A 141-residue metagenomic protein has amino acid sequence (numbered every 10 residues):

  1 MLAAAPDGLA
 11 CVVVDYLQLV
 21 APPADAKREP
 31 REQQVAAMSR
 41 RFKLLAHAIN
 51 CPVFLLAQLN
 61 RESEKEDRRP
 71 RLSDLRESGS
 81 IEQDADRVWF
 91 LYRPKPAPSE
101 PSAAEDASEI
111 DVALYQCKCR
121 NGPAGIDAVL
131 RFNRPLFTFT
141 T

Functional and structural regions predicted by a protein language model:
M1-V12, A26, R40-N50, E62-T141: C-terminal regions of RecA-like/P-loop NTPase motor modules
V12-V13, L55: Conserved Rossmann-like nucleotide-binding pocket used by diverse enzymes that bind dinucleotide cofactors
Y16: Walker B catalytic acidic pair
V20-A21, E62: Catalytic P-loop NTPase motifs of RecA-like helicase/translocase cores
A21-R28: Conserved ATPase-coupling elements of RecA-like P-loop NTPase cores
P30-Q33, A37, A48: Acidic, glycine-rich A-domain
C51, L55-Q58: Conserved H-loop
